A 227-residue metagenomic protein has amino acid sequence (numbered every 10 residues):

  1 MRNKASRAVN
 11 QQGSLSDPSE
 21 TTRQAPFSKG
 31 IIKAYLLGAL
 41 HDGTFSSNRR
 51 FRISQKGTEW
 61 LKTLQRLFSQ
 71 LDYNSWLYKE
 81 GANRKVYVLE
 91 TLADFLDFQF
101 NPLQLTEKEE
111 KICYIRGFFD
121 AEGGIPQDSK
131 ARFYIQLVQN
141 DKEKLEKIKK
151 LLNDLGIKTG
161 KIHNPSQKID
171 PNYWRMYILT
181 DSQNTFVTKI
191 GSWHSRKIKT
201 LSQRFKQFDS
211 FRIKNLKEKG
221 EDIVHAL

Functional and structural regions predicted by a protein language model:
M1-L227: Internal intein/HINT superfamily modules and their associated LAGLIDADG
